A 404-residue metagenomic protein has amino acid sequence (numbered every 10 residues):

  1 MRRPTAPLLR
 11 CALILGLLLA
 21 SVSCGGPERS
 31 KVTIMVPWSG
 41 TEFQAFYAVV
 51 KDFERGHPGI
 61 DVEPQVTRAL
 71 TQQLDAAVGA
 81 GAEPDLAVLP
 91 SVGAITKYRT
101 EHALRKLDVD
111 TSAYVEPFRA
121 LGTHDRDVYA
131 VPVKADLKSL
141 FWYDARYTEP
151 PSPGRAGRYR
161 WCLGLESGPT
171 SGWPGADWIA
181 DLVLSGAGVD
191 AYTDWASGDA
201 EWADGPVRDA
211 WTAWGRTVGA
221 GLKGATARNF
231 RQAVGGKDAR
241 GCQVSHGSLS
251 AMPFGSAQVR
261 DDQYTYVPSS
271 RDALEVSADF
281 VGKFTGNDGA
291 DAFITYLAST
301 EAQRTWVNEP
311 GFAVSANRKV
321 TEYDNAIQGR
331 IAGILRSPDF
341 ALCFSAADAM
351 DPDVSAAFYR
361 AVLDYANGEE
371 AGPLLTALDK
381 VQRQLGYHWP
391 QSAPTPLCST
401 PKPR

Functional and structural regions predicted by a protein language model:
R2-C11, G16-A94, Q384-R404: Conserved N-terminal structural module of periplasmic/extracytoplasmic solute-binding proteins
Q72-E83, E101, Y147, R155-G157 (+3 more regions): Short helices/loops that flank or line small-molecule/ion binding pockets
S91-S139: Hinge/lid segment of periplasmic solute-binding proteins
G154-A200: Extracytoplasmic/periplasmic solute-binding protein
G172, Y192-R231: Glycine-centered hinge/linker elements that transmit conformational signals in sensory and ligand-binding systems
A213, T217-G289, T295: Extracytoplasmic/periplasmic substrate-binding proteins
L274-P352: Mature extracytoplasmic/periplasmic domains
D339-R404: Conserved C-terminal helix/tail region of periplasmic/extracytoplasmic solute-binding proteins
